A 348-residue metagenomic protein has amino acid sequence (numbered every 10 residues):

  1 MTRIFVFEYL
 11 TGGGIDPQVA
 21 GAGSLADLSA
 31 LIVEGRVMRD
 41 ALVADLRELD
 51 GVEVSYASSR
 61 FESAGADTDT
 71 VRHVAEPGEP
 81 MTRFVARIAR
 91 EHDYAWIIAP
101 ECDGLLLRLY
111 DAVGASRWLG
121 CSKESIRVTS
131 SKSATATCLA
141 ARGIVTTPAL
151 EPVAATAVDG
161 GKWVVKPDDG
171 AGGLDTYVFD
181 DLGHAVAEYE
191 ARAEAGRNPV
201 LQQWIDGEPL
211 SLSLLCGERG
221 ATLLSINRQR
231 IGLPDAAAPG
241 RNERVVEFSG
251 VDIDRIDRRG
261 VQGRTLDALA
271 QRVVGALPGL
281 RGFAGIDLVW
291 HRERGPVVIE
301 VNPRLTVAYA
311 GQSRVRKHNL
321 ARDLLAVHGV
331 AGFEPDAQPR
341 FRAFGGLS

Functional and structural regions predicted by a protein language model:
M1-F5: Extreme N-terminal starter segment of soluble prokaryotic enzymes
G12-A20, A64, G232-G240: Short acidic/His/Gly/Ser-rich catalytic and metal-binding motifs that mark active-site loops of diverse hydrolases
G21-D45: Short catalytic helix/loop segments, enriched in acidic residues and glycine and frequently bearing histidine
A41, D45-L46, E53-E151, T156-A157: Conserved N-proximal alpha/beta basic substrate-recognition cap immediately N-terminal to, or forming the N-lobe
A115, S125-L210, L215-A221, I253-A268: Active-site nucleotide/adenylate-binding loops and adjacent lid/helix of ATP-dependent enzymes
Q203-P278, N302-H328: ATP-dependent carboxylate/phosphate-activation module, predominantly the ATP-grasp catalytic core and closely related
L280-E293: A short glycine-rich, hydrophobically flanked beta-strand micro-motif that places a catalytic Asp/Glu for divalent metal
R322-S348: Peripheral (often C-terminal) accessory segments that flank ATP-dependent C-N-forming ligase machineries
